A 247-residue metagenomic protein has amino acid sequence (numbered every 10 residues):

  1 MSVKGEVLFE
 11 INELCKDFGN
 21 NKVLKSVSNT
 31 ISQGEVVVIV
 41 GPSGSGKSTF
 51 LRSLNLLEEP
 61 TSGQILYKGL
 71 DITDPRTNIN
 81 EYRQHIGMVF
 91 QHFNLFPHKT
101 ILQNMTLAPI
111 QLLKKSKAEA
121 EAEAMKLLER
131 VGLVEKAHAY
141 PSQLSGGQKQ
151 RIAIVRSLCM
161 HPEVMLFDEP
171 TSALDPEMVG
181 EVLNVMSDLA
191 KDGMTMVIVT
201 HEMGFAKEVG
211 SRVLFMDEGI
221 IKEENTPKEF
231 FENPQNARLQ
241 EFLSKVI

Functional and structural regions predicted by a protein language model:
M1-S2: Pre-NBD coupling/linker segments of ABC/ABC-like ATPases
E6-P227: ABC family nucleotide-binding domain
F215-E218, K222-E224, K228-I247: C-terminal boundary and immediately downstream tail of ABC-type ATPase nucleotide-binding domains
